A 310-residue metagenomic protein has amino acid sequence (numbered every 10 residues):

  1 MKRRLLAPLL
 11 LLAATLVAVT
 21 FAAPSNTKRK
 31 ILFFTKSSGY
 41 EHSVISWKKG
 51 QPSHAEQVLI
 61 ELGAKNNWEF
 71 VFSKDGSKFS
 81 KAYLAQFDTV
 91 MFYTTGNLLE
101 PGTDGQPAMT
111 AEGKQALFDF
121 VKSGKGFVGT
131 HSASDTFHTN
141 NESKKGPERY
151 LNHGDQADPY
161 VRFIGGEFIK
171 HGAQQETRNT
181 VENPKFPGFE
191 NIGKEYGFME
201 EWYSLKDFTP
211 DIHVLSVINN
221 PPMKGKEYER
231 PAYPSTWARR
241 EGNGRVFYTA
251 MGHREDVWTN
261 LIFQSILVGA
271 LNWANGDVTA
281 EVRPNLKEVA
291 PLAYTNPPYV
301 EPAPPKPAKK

Functional and structural regions predicted by a protein language model:
M1-L5: Positively charged n-region of N-terminal signal peptides that target proteins for export
P8-A18: Bacterial N-terminal signal peptides
A18-P24: Boundary at the C-terminal end of the N-terminal hydrophobic targeting segment
P24, F33, G39-G129, A133-T136: Helical hinge/lid and interdomain linker segments adjacent to catalytic or ligand-binding clefts that mediate domain
S25-R29, F33-T35, A55, A64-W68 (+3 more regions): Extracellular ligand-binding/catalytic regions of CAZymes and related secreted enzymes and adhesion modules
S38-G39, K78, G96-L98, S134-T136 (+4 more regions): Short, solvent-exposed loop/turn segments at secondary-structure junctions
N97-N191: A glycine-rich, often tryptophan-bearing local segment used as a flexible ligand/cofactor-contacting loop or short
D158, R162, G166-G242: Catalytic beta-strand/loop cores that center a nucleophilic Ser/Cys/Thr and support acyl-enzyme chemistry
